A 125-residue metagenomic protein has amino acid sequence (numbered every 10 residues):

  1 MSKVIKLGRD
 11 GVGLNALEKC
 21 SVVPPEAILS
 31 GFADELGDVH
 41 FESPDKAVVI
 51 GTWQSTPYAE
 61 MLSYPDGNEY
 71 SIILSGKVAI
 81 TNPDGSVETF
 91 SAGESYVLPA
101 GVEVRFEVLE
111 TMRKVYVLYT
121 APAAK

Functional and structural regions predicted by a protein language model:
M1-A47: A short, N-terminal "cap"/entry segment at the start of jelly-roll beta-barrel domains of the cupin/DSBH fold
D38, A47-P65, P99-A100: Conserved short histidine dyad/triad with adjacent acidic residue
Y58, S75, G85, G101-E103 (+1 more regions): A generic structural motif
L62, I80, K114-Y116: Short hydrophobic/aromatic-rich beta-strand segments that constitute the beta-sheet cores of beta-sandwich/beta-barrel
P65-I80: Short, conserved beta-strand element in jelly-roll/cupin
T81-P83, E107: A generic structural motif
D84-A100: Short acidic-glycine-tyrosine-enriched beta hairpin
A100-A123: Ligand-binding loop in jelly-roll beta-barrel domains
